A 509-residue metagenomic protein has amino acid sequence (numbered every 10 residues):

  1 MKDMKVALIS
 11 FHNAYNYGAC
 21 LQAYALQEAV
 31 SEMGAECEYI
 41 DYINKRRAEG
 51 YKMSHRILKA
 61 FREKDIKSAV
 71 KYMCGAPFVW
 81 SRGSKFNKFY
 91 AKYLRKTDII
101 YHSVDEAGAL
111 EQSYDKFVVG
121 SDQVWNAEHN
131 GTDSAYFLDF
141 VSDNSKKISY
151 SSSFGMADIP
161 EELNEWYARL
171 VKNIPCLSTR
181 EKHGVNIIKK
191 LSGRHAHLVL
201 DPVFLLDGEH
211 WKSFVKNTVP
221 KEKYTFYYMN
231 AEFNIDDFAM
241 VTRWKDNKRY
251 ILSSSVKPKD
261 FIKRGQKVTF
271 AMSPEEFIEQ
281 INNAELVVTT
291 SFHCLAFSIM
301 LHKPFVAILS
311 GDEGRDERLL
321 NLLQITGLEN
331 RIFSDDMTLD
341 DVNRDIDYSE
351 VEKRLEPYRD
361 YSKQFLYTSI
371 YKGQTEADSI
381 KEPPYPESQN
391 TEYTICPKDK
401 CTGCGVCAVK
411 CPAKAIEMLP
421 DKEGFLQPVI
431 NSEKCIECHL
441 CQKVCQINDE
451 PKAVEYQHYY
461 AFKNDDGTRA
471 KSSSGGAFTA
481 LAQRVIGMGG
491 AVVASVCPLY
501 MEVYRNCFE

Functional and structural regions predicted by a protein language model:
M1-N390: Active-site anion-handling motifs in enzyme catalytic cores
V30-A35, E437, R484-V492: Short, solvent-exposed loop/edge-beta patches enriched in aromatic
E128-A135, S178-I188, N448, V485-E509: Short, compositionally biased "basic patch" segments
S153-M156, T338, E450-P451, C497-Y500: Short glycine-enriched loops at secondary-structure junctions
P383-K410, K414-M418: Ferredoxin-type iron-sulfur electron-transfer modules and their immediate structural context
V406-E423, Q427-V429, H439-Y456: Iron-sulfur cluster-binding cysteine motifs and their immediate structural context in ferredoxin-like electron-transfer
S432-C445, T468-A480: Short Fe-S-cluster ligation motifs
K452-E509: Iron-sulfur-associated redox domains of electron-transfer enzymes in respiratory and anaerobic energy metabolism
